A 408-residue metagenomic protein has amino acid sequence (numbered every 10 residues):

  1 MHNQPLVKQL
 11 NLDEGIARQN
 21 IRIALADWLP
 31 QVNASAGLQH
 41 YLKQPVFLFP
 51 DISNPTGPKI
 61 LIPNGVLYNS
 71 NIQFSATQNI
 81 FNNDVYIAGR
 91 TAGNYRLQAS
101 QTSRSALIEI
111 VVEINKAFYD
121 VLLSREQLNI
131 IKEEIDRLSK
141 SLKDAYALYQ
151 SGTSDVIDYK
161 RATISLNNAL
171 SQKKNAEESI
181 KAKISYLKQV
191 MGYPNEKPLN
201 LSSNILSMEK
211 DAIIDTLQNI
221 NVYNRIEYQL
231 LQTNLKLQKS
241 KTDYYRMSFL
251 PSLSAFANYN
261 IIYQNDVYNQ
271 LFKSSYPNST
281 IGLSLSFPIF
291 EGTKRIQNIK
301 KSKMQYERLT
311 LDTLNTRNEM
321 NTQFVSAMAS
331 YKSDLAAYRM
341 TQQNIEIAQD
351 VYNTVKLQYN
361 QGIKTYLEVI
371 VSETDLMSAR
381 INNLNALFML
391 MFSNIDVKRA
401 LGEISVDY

Functional and structural regions predicted by a protein language model:
M1-G37, K43, N195, L201-K239 (+3 more regions): Bacterial Sec-pathway N-terminal export signals of envelope proteins
M1-K116, L253, A257: Short flexible linkers and secondary-structure junctions
L6-L12, L25, N69, I80-L107 (+6 more regions): Sec/SRP-type N-terminal targeting helices
Q19, E109-V222, S330, D334: Periplasmic alpha-helical coiled-coil/stalk elements that build and connect Gram-negative outer-membrane
A26, N168-Y193, E346-E403: Short segments within alpha-helical structural elements
L38-L42, I80, Y259-Y263, F287-I289 (+1 more regions): Transmembrane beta-strands of outer-membrane beta-barrel pores
F49-P55, L206, L271-S275: Flexible, surface-exposed loop regions and adjacent strand-edge segments of Gram-negative outer-membrane beta-barrel
N54-I60, T216, N265-Y268: Extracytoplasmic loops and strand-loop junctions of Gram-negative outer membrane beta-barrel proteins
